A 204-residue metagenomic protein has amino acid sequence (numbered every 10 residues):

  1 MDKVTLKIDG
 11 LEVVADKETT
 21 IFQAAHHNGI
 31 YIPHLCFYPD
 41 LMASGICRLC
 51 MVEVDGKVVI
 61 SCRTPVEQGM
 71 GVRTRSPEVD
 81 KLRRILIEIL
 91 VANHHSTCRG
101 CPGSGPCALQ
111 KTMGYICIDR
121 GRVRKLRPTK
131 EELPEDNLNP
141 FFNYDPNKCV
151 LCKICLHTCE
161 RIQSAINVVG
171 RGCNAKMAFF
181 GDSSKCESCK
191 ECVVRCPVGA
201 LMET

Functional and structural regions predicted by a protein language model:
M1-L11: Eukaryote-biased recognition of intrinsically disordered, low-complexity regulatory segments
L6, V52, L201: ABC nucleotide-binding domain "signature motif"
D9, K17, S44, V169-R171 (+1 more regions): Short glycine-rich loop/turn motifs that provide flexible caps or phosphate-binding loops at active sites
V14-E67: N-terminal cofactor/phosphate-binding cores enriched in small/glycine residues, especially glycine-rich loops such as
R48-L49, K57-K185, V194, G199-E203: Fe-S ferredoxin-like electron-transfer domains and their immediately adjacent linker/connector regions across
S188: Internal gly/pro-rich beta-alpha loop/helix module that stabilizes soluble enzyme cofactors or their anionic handles
